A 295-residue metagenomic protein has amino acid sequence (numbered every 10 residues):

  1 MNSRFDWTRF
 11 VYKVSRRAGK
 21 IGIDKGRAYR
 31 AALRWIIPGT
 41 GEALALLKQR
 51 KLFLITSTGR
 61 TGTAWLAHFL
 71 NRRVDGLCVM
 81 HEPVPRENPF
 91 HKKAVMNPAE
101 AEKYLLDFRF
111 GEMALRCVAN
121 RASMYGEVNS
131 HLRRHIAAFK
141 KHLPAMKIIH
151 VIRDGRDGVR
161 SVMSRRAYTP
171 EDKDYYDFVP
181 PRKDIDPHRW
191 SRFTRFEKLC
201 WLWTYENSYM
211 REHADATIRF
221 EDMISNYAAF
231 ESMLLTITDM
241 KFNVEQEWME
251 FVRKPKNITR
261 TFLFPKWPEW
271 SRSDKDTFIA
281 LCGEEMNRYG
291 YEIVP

Functional and structural regions predicted by a protein language model:
M1-M113, A119, R260, P295: PAPS-dependent sulfotransferase catalytic core
F53, C78, K147-I149, A216-I218: Hydrophobic/aromatic beta-strand patches that form the interior of the parallel beta-sheet core in alpha/beta enzyme
T56-S57, G126-S130, I152-R153, F220-E221: Short His-Asn-centered micro-motif
G62-G76, F139-L143, V162-M163, T217-F242: PAPS/PAP-binding and catalytic site of the sulfotransferase fold
R86-F90, M210-D276, A280: The conserved 3'-phosphoadenosine-5'-phosphosulfate
Y104-N120, M163-M233, A280-E285, E292: PAPS-dependent sulfotransferase catalytic domain
C117-A138: Glycine-rich phosphate-binding loop used to anchor ATP phosphates in small-molecule kinases, encompassing both
H142-S164: Conserved phosphate-donor/acceptor-positioning beta-strand/loop module used by diverse small-molecule
